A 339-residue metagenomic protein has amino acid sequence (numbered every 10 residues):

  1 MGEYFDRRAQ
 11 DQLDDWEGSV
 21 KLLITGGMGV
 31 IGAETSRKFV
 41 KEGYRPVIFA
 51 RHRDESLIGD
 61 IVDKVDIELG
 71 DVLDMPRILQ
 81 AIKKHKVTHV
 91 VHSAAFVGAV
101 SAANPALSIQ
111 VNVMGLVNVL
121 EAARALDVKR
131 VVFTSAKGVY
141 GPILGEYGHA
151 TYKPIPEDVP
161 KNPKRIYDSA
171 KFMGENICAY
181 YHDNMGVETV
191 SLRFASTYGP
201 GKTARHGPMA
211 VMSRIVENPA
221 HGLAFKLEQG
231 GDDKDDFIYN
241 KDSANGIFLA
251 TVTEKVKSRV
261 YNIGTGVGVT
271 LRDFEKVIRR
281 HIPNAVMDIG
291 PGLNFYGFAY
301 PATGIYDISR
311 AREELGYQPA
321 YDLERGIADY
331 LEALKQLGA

Functional and structural regions predicted by a protein language model:
G2-D15, Y44, L323-A339: Amphipathic terminal alpha-helices
L22-E42: N-terminal Rossmann NAD(P)H-binding glycine-rich loop of SDR-like oxidoreductase domains
V62-L73: Rossmann-fold cofactor-recognition segment
V72-V111: NAD(P)H-binding glycine-rich loop region in Rossmannoid oxidoreductase-like domains and their noncatalytic homologs
H92, V117-I166: Conserved Rossmann-fold NAD(P)-dependent oxidoreductase catalytic core, especially the SDR/UDP-sugar
G145-A150, A179-D235, N240-A244, V277-R279: NAD(P)-dependent short-chain dehydrogenase/reductase
N162-V190: Active-site Tyr-X1-5-Lys
L223, L227-A339: C-terminal substrate-binding subdomain of Rossmann-fold SDR/epimerase-dehydratase oxidoreductases
